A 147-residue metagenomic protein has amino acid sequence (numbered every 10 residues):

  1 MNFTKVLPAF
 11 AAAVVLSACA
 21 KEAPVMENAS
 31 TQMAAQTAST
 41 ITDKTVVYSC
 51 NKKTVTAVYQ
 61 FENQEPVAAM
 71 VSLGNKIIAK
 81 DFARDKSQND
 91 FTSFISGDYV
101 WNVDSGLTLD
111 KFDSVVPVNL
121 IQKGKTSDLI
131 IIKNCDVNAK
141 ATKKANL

Functional and structural regions predicted by a protein language model:
M1-P8: Bacterial N-terminal signal peptides that target proteins for export
V15-A18: C-terminal motif of bacterial Sec signal peptides marking the signal peptidase cleavage site
A20-E22: Bacterial signal peptide processing site
M26-N28, L147: Extracellular lectin-like interaction modules
N28-S49: Post-signal peptide N-terminal segment of mature Sec-exported envelope proteins
T56-V103: Mature extracytoplasmic domains of secretory-pathway proteins
D90-K123: Helix-rich interaction surfaces within compact, conserved domain-sized segments that mediate assembly or partner
K111-L147: C-terminal partner/receptor-binding element of secreted or periplasmic proteins
